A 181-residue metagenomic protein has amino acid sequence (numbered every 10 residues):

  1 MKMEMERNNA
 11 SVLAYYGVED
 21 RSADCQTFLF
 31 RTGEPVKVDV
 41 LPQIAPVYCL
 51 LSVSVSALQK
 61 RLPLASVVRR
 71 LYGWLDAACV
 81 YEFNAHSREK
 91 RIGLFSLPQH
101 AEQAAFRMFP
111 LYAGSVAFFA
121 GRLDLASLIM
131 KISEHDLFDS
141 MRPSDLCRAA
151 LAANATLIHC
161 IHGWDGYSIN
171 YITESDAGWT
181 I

Functional and structural regions predicted by a protein language model:
M1-I181: Structured alpha/beta or helical-core interaction and ligand-binding surfaces enriched in interleaved
